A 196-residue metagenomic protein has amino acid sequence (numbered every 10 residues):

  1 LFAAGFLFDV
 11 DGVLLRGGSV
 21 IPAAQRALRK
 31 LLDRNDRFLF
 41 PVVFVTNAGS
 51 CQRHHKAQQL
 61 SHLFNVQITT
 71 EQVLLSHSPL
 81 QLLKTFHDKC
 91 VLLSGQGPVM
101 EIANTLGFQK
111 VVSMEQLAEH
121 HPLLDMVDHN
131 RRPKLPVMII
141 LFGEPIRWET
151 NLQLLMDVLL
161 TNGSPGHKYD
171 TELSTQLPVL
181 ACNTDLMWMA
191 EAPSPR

Functional and structural regions predicted by a protein language model:
L1-R196: HAD-like aspartate-dependent phosphatase fold
